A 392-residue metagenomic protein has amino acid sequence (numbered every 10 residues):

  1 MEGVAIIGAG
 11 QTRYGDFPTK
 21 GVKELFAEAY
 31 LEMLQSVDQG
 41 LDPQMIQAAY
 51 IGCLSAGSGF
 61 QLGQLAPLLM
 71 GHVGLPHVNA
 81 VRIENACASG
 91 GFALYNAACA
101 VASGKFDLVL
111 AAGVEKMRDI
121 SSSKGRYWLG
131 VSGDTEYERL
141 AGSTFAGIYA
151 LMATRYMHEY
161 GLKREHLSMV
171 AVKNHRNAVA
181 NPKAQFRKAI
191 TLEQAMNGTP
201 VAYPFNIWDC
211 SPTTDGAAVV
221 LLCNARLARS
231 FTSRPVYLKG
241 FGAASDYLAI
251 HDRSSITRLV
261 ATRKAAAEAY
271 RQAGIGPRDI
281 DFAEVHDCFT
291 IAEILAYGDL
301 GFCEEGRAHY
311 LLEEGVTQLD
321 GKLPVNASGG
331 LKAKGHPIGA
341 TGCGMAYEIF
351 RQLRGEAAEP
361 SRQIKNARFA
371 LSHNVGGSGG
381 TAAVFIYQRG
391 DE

Functional and structural regions predicted by a protein language model:
M1-A88, Y156-K163, Q185-T191, P204 (+3 more regions): Conserved active-site "lid/cap" helical segment
M1-K23, T135, M169, P200-K264 (+7 more regions): Condensing-enzyme catalytic core mediating Claisen C-C bond formation in acyl metabolism
T19-A27, G40, G59-G63, G91 (+9 more regions): Electropositive phosphate-/nucleotide-binding environments in soluble metabolic enzymes
D42-C53, N79-N85, V109-V114, E165-V172 (+5 more regions): Beta-strand segments within the central parallel beta-sheet cores of soluble alpha/beta enzyme folds
S55-V109, K116-I148, F186-P212, A244-D246 (+2 more regions): Conserved catalytic cysteine-centered active-site region of acyl-thioester-dependent Claisen-condensing enzymes
A56-Q64, H251-S254, D287-Y310, G321 (+2 more regions): Short glycine/threonine-rich loop-to-helix capping motif typified by GTGT followed within a few residues by an Asp-Pro
V81-E115, G147-A180, V220-R226, K334-A357: Active-site-proximal alpha-helical scaffold in enzymes
E136-A141, L162-H166, P182, R307-H309: Molybdopterin (Moco) oxidoreductase catalytic core of the xanthine/aldehyde oxidoreductase family
